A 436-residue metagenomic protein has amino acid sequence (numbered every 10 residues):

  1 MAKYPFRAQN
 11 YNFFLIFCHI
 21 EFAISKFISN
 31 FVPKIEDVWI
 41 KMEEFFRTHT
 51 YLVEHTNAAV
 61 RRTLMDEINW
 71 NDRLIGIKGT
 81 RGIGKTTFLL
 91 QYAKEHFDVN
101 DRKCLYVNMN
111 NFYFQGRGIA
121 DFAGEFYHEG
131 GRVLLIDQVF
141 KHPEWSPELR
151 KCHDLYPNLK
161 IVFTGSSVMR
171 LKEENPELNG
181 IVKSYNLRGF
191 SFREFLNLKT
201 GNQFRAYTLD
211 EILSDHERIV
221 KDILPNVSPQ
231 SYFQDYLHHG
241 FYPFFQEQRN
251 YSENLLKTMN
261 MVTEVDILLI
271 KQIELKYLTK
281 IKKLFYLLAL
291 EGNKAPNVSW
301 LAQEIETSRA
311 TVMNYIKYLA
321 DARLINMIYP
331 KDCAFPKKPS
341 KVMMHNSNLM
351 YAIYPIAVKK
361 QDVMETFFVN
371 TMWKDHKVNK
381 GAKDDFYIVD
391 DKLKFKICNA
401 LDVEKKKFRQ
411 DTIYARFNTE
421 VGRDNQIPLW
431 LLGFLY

Functional and structural regions predicted by a protein language model:
N12-L15, S25-H55, E95, M109 (+1 more regions): A cross-kingdom feature that marks ATP-driven nucleic-acid transaction machinery
S29, P33-H49, T200-Y351: Interdomain hinge/linker elements that couple catalytic modules in large macromolecular machines
L52-N69: Pre-Walker A adenine-sensing motif
I77: Hydrophobic anchor at the beta1->P-loop junction of P-loop NTPases
K85-T86: Conserved lysine of the Walker
Q115-Y156, K160: Conserved nucleotide-sensing/catalytic segment adjacent to the nucleotide-binding pocket in NTP-handling enzymes
K160-S166: Structural recognition of the conserved hydrophobic beta-strand(s) that form the central parallel beta-sheet of P-loop
M169-S184, T200: Short regulatory helix/loop adjacent to the ATP-binding pocket of P-loop NTPases
